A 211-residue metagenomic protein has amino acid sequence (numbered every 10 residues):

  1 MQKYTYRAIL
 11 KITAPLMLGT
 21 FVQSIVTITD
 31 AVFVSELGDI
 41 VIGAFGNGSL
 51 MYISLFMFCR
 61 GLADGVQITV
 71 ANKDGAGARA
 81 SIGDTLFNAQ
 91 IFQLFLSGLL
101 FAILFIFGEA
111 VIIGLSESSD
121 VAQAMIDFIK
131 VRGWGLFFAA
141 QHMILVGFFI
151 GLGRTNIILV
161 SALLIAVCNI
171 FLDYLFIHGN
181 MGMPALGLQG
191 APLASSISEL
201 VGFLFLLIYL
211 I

Functional and structural regions predicted by a protein language model:
M1-T13, V70-F137, C168, M183-I211: Short alpha-helical transmembrane segments in multi-pass integral membrane proteins
Y6-I25, T29, M51-F58, W134 (+1 more regions): Residue-level signal for short hydrophobic patches within transmembrane helices of multi-pass membrane transporters
L16, T20, A31-V32, I68 (+5 more regions): Transmembrane alpha-helix boundary and packing residues in multipass membrane permease domains and related
I25-I28, E36-D39, K73-A76, G151-L152 (+1 more regions): Helix-loop interface residues and adjacent transmembrane-helix termini in multi-pass membrane transporters, primarily
I28-V32, A102, I144-F148, V167 (+2 more regions): Alpha-helical transmembrane segments of multipass membrane proteins
V34-I53, S119-A124, L188-L193: Interfacial/gating helices of multi-pass transporter permease domains
I42-F105, A139-I158: Small-residue-rich hydrophobic transmembrane alpha-helices
Q93, F148-L175, Q189-S196: Alpha-helical transmembrane segments of multi-pass membrane transporters/permeases
